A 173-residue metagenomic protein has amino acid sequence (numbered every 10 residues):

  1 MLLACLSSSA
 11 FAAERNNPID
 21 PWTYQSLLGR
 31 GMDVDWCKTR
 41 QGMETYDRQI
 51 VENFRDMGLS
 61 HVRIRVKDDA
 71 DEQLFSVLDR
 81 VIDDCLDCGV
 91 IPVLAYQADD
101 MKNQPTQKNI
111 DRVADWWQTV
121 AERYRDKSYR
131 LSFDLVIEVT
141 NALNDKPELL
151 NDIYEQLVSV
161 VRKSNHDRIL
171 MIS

Functional and structural regions predicted by a protein language model:
M1-S7: Bacterial N-terminal signal peptides
S8-A12, L170-S173: Short, intrinsically disordered, charge-balanced linker/junction segments flanking boundaries in proteins
F11-R63: N-terminal carbohydrate-binding accessory modules
S26-R30, G58-S60, C88-P92, D126-L131 (+1 more regions): Short, well-ordered coil/turn segments that N-cap beta-strands
D33-D35, R63-K67, V93-Q97, D134-V136 (+1 more regions): A cross-family glycoside hydrolase active-site/sugar-binding cleft signature
K38-R40, K67-E72, D100-I110, V136-E148: The substrate-binding groove and active-site-proximal loops of carbohydrate-active enzymes, especially glycoside
D47-M101, I110-D115, E155-N165: Aromatic-lined substrate-binding rim segments of carbohydrate-active enzymes
A114-S173: Active-site region of glycoside hydrolase catalytic domains
